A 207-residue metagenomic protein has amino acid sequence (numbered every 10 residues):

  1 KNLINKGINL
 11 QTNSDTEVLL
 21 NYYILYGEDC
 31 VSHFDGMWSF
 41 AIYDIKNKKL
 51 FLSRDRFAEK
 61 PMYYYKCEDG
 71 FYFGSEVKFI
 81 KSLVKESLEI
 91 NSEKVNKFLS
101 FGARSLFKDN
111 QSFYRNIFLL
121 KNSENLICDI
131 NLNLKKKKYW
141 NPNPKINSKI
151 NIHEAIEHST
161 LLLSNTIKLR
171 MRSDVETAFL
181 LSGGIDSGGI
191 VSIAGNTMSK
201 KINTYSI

Functional and structural regions predicted by a protein language model:
K1-I207: Cysteine-centered catalytic environments shared across enzyme families
